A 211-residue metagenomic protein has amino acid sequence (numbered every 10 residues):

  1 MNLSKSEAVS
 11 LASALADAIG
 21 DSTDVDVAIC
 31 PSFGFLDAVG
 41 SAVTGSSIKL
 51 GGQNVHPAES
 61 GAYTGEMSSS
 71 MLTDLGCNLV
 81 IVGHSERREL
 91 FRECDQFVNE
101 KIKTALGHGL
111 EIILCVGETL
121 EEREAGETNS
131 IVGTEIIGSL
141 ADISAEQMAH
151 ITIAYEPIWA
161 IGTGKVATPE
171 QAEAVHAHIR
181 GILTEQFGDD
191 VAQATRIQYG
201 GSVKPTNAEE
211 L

Functional and structural regions predicted by a protein language model:
M1-E210: Active-site loop-to-helix "anion-binding N-cap" substructures in soluble metabolic enzymes
